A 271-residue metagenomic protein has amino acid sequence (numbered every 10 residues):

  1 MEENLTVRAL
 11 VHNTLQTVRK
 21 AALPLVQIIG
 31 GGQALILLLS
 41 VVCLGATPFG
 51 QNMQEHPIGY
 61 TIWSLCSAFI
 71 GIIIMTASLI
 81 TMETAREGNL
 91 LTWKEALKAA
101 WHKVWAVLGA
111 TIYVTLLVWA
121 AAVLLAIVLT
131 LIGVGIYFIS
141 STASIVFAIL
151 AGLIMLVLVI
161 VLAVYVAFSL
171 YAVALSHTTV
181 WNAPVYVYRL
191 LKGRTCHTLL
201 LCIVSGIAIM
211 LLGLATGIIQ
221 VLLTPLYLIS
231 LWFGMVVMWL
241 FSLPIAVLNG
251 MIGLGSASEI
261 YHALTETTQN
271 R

Functional and structural regions predicted by a protein language model:
M1-P48, L90-W93, V157-S230, S242 (+2 more regions): Nonpolar helix-loop interface/hinge motif
E2-E3, P57-N89, A143-W181, L231-T268: Selective recognition of hydrophobic, aromatic-rich stretches within alpha-helical transmembrane segments of polytopic
V11, L25-Q27, T61-L65, L108-G109 (+4 more regions): Hydrophobic alpha-helical transmembrane segments
I36-S67, A122-V159, M210-G250: Membrane-helix interface segments in multi-pass membrane proteins
L37-V41, W63-A85, L91, I112-V128: Specific transmembrane helices
W63-S67, W105-V118, C196, L200-G213: Hydrophobic alpha-helical transmembrane segments of integral membrane proteins
K94-A122, I145-L156: Alpha-helical membrane-spanning segments of integral membrane proteins, especially the hydrophobic core of TM bundles
